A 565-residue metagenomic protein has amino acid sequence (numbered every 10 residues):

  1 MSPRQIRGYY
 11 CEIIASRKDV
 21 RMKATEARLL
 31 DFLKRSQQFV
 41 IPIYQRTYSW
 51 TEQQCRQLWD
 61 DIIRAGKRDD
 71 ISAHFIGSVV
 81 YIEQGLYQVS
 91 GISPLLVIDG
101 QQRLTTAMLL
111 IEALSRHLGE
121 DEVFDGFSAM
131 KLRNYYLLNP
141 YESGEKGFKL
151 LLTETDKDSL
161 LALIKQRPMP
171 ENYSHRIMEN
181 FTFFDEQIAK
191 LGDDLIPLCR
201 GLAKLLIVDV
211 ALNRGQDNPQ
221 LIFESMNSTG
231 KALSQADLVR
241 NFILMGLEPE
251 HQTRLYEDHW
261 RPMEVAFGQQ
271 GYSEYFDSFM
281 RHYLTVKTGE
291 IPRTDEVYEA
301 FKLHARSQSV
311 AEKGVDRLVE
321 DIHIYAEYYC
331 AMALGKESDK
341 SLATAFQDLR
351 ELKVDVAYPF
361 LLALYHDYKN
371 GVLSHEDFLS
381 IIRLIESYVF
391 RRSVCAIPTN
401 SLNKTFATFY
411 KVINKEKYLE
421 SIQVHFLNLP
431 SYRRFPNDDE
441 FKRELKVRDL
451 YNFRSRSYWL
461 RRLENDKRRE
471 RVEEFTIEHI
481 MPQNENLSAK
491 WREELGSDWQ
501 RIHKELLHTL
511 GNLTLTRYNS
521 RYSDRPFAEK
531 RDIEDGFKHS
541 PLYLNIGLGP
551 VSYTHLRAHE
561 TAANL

Functional and structural regions predicted by a protein language model:
G8-R21: Short, Lys/Arg-enriched N-terminal segments with co-localized hydrophobic residues within the first ~10-30 amino acids
A24-Q37, Q45-V79, E83-L95, Q101-S278: Glycine- and hydrophobic-rich flexible loops that cap the catalytic core of alpha/beta enzyme folds
R64, A113-E120, S225-S228, A232 (+7 more regions): Short, well-ordered loop/turn and helix-capping segments at boundaries between secondary-structure elements and domains
I71-S93, I413-I546: Betabetaalpha-Me/HNH-type nuclease active-site subdomain
L96-R103, C199-L202, A211-N218, Q235 (+7 more regions): Secondary-structure capping and boundary motifs in well-ordered enzyme cores
Q187-D193, L202-I207, K340-L349, D498-H503: Active-site-adjacent structural elements in folded domains
Q235-S457: A cross-family structural signal marking well-folded subdomains
T554-A563: Conserved small/polar residues in nucleotide/adenosyl-binding loops
